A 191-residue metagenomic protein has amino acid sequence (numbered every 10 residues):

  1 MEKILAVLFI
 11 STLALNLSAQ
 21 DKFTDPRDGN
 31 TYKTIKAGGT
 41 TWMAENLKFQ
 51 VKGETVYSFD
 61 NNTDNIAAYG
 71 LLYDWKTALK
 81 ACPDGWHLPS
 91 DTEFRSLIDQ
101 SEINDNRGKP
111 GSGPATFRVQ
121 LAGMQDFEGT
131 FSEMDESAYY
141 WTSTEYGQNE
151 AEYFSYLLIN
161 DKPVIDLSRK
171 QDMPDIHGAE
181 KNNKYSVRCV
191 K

Functional and structural regions predicted by a protein language model:
M1-D21: Bacterial Sec-dependent N-terminal signal peptides
Q20-K191: Conserved positions within compact, well-structured domain cores
